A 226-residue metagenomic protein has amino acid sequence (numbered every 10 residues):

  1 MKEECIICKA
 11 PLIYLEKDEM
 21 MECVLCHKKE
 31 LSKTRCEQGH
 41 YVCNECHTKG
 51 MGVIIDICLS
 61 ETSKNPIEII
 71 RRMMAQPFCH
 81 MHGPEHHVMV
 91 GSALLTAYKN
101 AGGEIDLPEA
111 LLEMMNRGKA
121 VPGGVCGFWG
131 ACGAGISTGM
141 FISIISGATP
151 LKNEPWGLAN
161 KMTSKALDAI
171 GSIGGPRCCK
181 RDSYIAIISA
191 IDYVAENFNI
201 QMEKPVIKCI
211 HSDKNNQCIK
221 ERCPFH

Functional and structural regions predicted by a protein language model:
K2, M20-C23, K33, H40 (+2 more regions): Residues immediately within or flanking Cys/His clusters that coordinate Zn2+ in small zinc-binding modules
C5-C8, C23-C26, C36, C43-C46: Short cysteine-rich clusters marking metal-coordination/redox-active sites
L12, E30, V42, G50: Cys/His-rich microdomains that often coordinate metals
I13-L15, D106-P108, N153, I173-R181 (+1 more regions): Flexible, glycine/charged-enriched surface loops at secondary-structure junctions
L15-D18, L31-E37, V53-I57: Short Cys/His-rich "knuckle" micro-motifs
S60-G91, P176: Polybasic, low-complexity association/targeting segments
P84, V88-E104, P108-N160: Conserved mixed alpha/beta catalytic, RNA-binding, or beta-rich assembly cores of soluble enzyme, regulatory
I145-A195: A structural-propensity feature for long, helix-poor, extended segments
